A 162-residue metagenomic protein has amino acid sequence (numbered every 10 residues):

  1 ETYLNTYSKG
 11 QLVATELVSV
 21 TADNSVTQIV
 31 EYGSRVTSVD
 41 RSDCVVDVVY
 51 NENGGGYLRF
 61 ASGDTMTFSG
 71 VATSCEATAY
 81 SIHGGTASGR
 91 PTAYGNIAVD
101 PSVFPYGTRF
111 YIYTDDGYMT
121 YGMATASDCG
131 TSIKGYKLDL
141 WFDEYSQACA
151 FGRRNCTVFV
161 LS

Functional and structural regions predicted by a protein language model:
E1-D47: Non-catalytic extracellular/periplasmic "stalk" and linker regions immediately N-terminal to catalytic or recognition
R35-S162: Solvent-exposed, well-ordered loop and adjacent helix/strand elements within mature globular domains that form
